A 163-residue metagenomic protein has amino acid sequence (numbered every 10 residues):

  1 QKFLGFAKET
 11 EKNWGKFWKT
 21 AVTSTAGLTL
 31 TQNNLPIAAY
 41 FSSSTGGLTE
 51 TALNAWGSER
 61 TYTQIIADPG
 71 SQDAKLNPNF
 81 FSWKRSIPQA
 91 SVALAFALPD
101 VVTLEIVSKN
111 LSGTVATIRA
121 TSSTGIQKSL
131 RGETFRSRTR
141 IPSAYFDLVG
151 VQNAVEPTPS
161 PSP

Functional and structural regions predicted by a protein language model:
Q1-P163: Conserved, single-site charged/polar hotspot
